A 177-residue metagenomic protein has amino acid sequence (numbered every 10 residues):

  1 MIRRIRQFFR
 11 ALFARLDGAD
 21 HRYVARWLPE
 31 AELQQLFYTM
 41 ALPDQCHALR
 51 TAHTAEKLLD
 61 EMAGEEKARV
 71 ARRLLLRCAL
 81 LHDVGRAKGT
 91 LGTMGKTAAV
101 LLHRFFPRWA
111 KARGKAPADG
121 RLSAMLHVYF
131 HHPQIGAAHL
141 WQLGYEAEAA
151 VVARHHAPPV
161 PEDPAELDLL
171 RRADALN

Functional and structural regions predicted by a protein language model:
M1-L36, M40, P158-P159, N177: Non-catalytic interface/linker regions that flank or bridge core catalytic/transmembrane domains
Q34-N177: Divalent metal-dependent catalytic cores for phosphoryl transfer on phosphate-bearing substrates
